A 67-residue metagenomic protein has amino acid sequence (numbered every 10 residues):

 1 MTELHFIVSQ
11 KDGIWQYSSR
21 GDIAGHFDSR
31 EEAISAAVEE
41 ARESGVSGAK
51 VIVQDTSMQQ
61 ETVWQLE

Functional and structural regions predicted by a protein language model:
T2-I23: Short aromatic-glycine-(Arg/Gly/Cys) micro-motifs in beta-strand/loop hairpins
V8, I34, V51-V53: Hydrophobic aliphatic residue packing
W15, F27, S47-K50: Compositionally biased, intrinsically disordered low-complexity regions
S19, F27-D28, W64: Short linear motifs in exposed loops
A24-F27, Q59-E61: Surface-exposed loop/edge segments in extracytoplasmic proteins
D28-V46: A short, charged, amphipathic alpha-helix used as a generic interaction element across diverse proteins
V46-E67: Short, mixed-charge low-complexity intrinsically disordered segments
